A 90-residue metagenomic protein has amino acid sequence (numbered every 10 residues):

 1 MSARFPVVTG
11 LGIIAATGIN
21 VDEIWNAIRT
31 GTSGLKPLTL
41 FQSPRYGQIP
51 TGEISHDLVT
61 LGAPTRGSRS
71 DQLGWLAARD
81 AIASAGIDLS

Functional and structural regions predicted by a protein language model:
M1-S90: Conserved "HGTGT" condensation-loop signature of ketosynthase/thiolase-family condensing enzymes that catalyze
